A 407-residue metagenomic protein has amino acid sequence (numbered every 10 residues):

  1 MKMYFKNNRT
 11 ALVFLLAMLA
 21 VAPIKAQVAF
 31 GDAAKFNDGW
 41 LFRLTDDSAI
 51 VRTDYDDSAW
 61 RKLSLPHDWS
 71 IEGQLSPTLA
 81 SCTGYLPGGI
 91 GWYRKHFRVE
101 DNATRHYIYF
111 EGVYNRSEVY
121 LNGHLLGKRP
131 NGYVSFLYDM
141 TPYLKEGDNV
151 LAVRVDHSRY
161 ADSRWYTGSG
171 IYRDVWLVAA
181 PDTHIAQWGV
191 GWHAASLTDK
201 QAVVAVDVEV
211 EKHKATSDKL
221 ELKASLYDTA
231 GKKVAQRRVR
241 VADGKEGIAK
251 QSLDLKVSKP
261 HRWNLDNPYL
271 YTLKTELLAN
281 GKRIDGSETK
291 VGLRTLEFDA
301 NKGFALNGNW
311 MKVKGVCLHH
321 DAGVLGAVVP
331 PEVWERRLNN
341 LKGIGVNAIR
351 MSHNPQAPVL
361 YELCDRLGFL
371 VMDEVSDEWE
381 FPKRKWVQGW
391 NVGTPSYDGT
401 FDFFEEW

Functional and structural regions predicted by a protein language model:
M1-A29: Bacterial Sec-dependent N-terminal signal peptides
A26-P77, V150-R154, S158, L177 (+1 more regions): Accessory carbohydrate-binding/adhesion or oligomerization-edge regions at the termini of glycan-active proteins
G31, R173-G189, R294-N309: Low-complexity, Pro/Ser/Thr- and charge-rich linker/hinge segments at domain boundaries
A34-F36, R43-D46, T83, G88-W188 (+3 more regions): Accessory beta-strand-rich segments of carbohydrate-active enzymes
T104-R105, L144-D148, S217, K256-L270: Short glycine/proline/serine/threonine-rich loop/turn segments at secondary-structure transition edges
N115, Y133-L137, A161, T295-W407: Active-site mouth of glycoside hydrolases
L121, Q201-A242, A249-L253, L273: Beta-strand-rich binding/interaction modules
D156-S163, L278-I284, G308: Short acidic/polar inter-strand loop motif in beta-rich domains
